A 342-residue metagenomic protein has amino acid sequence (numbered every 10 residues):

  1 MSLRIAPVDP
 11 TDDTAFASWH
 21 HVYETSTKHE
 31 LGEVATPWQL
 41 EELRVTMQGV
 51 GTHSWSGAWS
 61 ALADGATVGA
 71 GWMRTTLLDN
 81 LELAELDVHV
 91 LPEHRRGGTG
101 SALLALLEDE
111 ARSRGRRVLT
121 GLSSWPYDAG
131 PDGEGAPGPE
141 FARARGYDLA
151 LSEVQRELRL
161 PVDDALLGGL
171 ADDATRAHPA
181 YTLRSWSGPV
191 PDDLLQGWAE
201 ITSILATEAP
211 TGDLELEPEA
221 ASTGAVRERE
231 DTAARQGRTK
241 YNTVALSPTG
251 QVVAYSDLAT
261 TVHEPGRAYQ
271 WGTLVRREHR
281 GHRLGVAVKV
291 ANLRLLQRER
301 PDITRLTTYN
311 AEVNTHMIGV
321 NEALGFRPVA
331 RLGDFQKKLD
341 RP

Functional and structural regions predicted by a protein language model:
M1-S54, S60, D173-G224: Short amphipathic alpha-helix that is part of the acyltransferase structural core
V45-S60, A66-G69, T232-T243: A short helix-loop-beta-strand connector motif used in the catalytic cores of GNAT acetyltransferases and, in some
A58-S60, A66-T75, E85, N242-V244 (+2 more regions): Conserved beta-strand in the GNAT
T76-L86, H94-R95, R114-R117, T261-W271 (+2 more regions): A conserved beta-turn-beta hairpin within the catalytic core of GNAT-like acetyltransferases that forms part
R95, T120-P137, R276-R280, L306-I318 (+1 more regions): Conserved beta-strand-loop-alpha-helix junction that forms the acyl-donor binding cleft
R96-R112, V275, G281-R294: Conserved acetyl-CoA-binding loop-helix of GNAT-fold acetyltransferases
A105-D192, L332-K337: Acyl-donor-binding surface of acyltransferase catalytic domains
R143-D164, R294-P342: Active-site/acyl-donor-binding loops of N-acyltransferases
